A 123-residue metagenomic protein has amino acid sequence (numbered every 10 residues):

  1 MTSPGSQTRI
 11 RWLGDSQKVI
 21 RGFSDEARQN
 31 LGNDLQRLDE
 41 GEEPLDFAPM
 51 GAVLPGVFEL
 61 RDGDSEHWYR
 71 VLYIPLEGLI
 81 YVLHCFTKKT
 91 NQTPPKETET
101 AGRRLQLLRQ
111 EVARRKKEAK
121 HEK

Functional and structural regions predicted by a protein language model:
M1-W68, L76-I80, T87-K123: Basic, Lys/Arg-enriched alpha-helical interface segments
